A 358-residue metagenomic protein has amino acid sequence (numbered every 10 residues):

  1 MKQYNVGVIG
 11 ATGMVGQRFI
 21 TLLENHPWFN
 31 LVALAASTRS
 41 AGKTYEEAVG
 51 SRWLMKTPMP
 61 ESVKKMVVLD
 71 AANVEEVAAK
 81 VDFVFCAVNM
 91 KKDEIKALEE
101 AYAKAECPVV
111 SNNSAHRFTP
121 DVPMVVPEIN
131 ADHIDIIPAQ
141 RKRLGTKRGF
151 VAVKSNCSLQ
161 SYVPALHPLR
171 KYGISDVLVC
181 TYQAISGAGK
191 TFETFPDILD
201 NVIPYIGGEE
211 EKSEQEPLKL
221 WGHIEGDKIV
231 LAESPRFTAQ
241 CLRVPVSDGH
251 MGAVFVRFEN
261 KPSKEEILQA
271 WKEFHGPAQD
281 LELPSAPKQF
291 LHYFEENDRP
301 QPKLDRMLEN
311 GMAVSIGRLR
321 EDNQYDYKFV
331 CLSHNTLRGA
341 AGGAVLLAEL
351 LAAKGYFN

Functional and structural regions predicted by a protein language model:
M1-P204, P235-R236, L308, V314-S315 (+2 more regions): N-terminal Rossmann-like NAD(P) cofactor-binding subdomain of oxidoreductases, focused on the glycine-rich
S186-N358: Charged docking surfaces used in two-component/phosphorelay signaling
